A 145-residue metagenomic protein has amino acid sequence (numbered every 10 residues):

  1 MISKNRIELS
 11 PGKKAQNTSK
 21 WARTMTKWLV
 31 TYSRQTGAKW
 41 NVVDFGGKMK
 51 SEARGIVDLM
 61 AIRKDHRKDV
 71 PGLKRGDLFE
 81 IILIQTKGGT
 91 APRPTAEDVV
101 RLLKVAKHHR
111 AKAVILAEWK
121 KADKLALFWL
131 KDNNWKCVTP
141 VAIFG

Functional and structural regions predicted by a protein language model:
M1-G145: Catalytic phosphate/metal-binding cores of nucleic-acid and nucleotide-processing enzymes, i.e., regions that mediate
